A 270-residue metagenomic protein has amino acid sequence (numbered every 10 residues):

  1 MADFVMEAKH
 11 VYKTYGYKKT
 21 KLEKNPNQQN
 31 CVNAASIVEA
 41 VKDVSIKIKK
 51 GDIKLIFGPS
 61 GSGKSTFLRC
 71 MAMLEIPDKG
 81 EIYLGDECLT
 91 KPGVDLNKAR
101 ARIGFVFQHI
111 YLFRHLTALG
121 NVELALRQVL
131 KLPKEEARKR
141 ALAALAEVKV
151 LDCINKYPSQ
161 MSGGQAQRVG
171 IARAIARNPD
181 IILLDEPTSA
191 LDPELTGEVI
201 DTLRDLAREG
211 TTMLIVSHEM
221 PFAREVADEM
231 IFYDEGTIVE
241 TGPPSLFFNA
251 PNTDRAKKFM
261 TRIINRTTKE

Functional and structural regions predicted by a protein language model:
F57-P59: The feature captures the beta-strand-to-loop junction immediately N-terminal to the Walker
A72: Helix-to-loop junction immediately C-terminal to a conserved catalytic motif
G80-K91: Conserved ABC transporter NBD signature motif
L89-G104, K134-E135, F247-P251: ABC ATPase NBD coupling module
K156-S159, R177, E209: Conserved signature/switch motifs of ABC ATPase nucleotide-binding domains
I182-D185: Catalytic Walker B motif of ABC-type/P-loop ATPase nucleotide-binding domains
P193-L195: Helix N-cap at the start of a conserved alpha-helix in ABC-type nucleotide-binding domains
